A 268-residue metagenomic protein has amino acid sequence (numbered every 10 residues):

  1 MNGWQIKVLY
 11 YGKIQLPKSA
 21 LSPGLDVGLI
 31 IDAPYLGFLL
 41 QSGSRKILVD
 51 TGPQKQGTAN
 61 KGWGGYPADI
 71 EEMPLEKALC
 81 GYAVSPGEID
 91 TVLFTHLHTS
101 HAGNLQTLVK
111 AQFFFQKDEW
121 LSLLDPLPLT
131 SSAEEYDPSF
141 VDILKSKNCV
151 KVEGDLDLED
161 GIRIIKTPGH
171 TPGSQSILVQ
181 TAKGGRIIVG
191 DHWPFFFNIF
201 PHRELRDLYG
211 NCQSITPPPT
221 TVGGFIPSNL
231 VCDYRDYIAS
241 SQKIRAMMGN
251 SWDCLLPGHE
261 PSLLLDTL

Functional and structural regions predicted by a protein language model:
Q5-V8, G37-Q41, I47, E153-A182: Core dinuclear metal-dependent hydrolase active-site scaffold
K13-K77, S176-D191: Conserved beta-strand hairpin/beta-sheet module of binuclear metal-dependent hydrolase folds, prominently
S19-L21, N60-K61, D125-P128, N198-R203 (+1 more regions): Short aromatic-enriched loop/helix-cap "lid" or pocket-rim segments at secondary-structure transitions that line
T51-Q54, L97, E119, G169-T171 (+2 more regions): Active-site metal-binding loops of divalent metal-dependent hydrolases
I70-M73, K77-E88, Q112, K117-K166 (+2 more regions): Metallo-beta-lactamase
I89-S100: Metallo-beta-lactamase
Q106-V109, T181: Short, conserved loop/helix-junction motifs that constitute active-site signature segments in enzyme catalytic cores
L178-Q180, G185-I187, W193-Q213, D236-L268: Divalent-metal (often Zn2+) His-rich catalytic cores of metallo-beta-lactamase-fold enzymes
